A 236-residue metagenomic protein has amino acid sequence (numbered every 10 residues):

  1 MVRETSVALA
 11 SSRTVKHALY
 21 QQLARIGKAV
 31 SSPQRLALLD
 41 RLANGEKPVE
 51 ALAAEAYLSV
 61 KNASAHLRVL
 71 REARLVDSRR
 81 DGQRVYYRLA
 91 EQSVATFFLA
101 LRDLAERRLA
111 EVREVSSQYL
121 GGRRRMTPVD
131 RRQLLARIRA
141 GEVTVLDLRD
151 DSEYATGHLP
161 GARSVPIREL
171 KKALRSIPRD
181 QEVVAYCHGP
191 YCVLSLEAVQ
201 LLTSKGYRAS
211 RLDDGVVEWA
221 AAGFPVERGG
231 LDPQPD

Functional and structural regions predicted by a protein language model:
R3-E4, L9-A10, L23-K28, R41-A43 (+4 more regions): Rhodanese-like catalytic fold shared by cysteine-dependent sulfurtransferases and DSP/PTP-type phosphatases
P33-Q34, N44-P48: Short capping segments at the starts of secondary-structure elements
L36-L38: Pre-recognition alpha-helix immediately N-terminal to the DNA-recognition helix within helix-turn-helix or winged-helix
V49-E50, K61, R68: Residues within helix-turn-helix
S59-N62, R208: Helix-turn-helix DNA-binding motif, specifically the short coil turn and the N-cap/start of the second
L67-R68, V216: Short, hydrophobic-biased segments on the C-terminal half of alpha helices that form "recognition helices"
R71-D81, R88: Beta-hairpin "wing" of winged helix-turn-helix
L134, E142-R149, V165: Short hydrophobic beta-strand that contains or immediately precedes a catalytic carboxylate
